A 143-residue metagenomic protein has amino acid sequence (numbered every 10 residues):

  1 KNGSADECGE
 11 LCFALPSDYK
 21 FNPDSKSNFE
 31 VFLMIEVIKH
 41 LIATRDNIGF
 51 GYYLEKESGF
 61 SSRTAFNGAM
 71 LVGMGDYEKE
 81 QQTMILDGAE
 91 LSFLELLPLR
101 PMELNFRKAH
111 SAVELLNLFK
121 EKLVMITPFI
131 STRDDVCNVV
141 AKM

Functional and structural regions predicted by a protein language model:
S4-E7, L11-M143: Acidic, proline/glycine-rich low-complexity IDRs
